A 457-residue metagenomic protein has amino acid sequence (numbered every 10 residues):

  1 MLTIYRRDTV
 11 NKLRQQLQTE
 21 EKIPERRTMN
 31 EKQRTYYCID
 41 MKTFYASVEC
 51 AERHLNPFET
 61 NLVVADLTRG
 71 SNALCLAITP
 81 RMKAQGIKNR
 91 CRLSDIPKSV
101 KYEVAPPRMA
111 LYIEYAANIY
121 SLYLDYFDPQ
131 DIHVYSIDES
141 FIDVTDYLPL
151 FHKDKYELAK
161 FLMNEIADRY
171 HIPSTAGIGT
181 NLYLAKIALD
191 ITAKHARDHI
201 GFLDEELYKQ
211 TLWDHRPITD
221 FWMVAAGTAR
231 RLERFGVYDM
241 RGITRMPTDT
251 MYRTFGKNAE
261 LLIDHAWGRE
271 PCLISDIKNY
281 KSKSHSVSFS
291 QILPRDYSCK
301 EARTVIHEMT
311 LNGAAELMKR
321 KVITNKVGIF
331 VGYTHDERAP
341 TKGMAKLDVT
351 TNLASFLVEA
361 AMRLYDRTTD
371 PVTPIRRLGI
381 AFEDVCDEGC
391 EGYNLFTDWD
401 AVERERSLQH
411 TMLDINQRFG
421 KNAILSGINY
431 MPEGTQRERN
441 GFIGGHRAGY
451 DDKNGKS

Functional and structural regions predicted by a protein language model:
L2-I137, F141, A266: Residues that scaffold, gate, or flank divalent-cation-dependent active/transport sites
V10, V48, G343, L347-S457: Acidic, metal-coordinating catalytic segment for phosphate/diphosphate chemistry, firing primarily on the Nudix
C38, R230-P374: DNA-contacting surface of Y-family translesion DNA polymerases
V48-C50, L74-A77, L184-T192, R234 (+2 more regions): Short acidic, glycine/serine/threonine-rich loops at helix termini
Y135-E139, G179-L182, V322-K326, T373-R377: Short Gly/Ser/Thr- and Asp/Glu-enriched loop/turn motifs at secondary-structure junctions
I142-M163, T192, G236: Catalytic palm subdomain of template-directed nucleic-acid polymerases, centered on the conserved carboxylate motif
L158-R216: Long, highly charged, low-complexity intrinsically disordered interaction regions that mediate electrostatic DNA/RNA
